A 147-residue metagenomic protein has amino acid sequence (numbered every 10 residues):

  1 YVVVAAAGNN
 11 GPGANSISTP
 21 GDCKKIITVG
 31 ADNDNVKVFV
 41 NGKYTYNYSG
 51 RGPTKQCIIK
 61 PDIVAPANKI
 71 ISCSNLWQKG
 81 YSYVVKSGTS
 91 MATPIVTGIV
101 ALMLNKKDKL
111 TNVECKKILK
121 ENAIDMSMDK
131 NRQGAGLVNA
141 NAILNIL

Functional and structural regions predicted by a protein language model:
Y1-V3, A14-G30, T45-A65, T111 (+1 more regions): Mature extracellular/periplasmic domains of secretome proteins
A7, G30-N33, G52, A65-A67 (+4 more regions): Active-site proximal loops enriched in glycine and acidic residues that flank catalytic Cys/His/Asp and coordinate
G8-N10, T89: Active-site metal-binding loops of divalent metal-dependent hydrolases
N10-A14, N35-V36: Active-site environment of divalent metal-dependent phosphoester hydrolases
S16-T19, A67-Q133: Hydrolase catalytic cores
D34-K43, S49-M91: Catalytic-core environment of secreted peptidases
N47, D62, G98, L102 (+2 more regions): Alpha-helical scaffold segments in soluble metabolic enzymes
Q133-L147: C-terminal domain-closing interface element
